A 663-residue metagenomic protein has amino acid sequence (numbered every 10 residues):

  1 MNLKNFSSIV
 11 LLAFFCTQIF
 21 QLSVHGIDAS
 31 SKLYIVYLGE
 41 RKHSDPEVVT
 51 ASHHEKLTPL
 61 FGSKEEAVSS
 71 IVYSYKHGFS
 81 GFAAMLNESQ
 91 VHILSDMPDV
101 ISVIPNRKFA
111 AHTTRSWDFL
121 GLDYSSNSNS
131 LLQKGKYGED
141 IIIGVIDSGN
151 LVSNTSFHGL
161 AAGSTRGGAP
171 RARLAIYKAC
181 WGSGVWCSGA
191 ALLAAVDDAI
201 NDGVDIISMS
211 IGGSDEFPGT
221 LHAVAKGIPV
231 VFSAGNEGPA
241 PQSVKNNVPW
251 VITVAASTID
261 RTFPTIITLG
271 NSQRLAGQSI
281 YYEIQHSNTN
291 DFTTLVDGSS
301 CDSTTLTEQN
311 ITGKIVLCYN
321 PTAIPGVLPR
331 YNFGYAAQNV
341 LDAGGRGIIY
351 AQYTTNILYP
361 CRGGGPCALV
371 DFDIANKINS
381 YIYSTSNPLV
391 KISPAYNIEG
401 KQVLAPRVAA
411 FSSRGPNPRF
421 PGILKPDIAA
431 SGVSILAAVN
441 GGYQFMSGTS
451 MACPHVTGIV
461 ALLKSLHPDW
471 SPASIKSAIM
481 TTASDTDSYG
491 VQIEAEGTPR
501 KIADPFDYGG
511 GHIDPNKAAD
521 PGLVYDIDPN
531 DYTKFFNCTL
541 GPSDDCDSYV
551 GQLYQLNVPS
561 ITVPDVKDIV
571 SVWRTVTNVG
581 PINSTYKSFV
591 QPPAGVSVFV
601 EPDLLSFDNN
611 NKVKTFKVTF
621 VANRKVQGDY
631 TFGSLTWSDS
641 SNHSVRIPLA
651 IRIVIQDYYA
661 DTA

Functional and structural regions predicted by a protein language model:
N2-A663: Loop-rich non-cytosolic ectodomains and luminal regions
